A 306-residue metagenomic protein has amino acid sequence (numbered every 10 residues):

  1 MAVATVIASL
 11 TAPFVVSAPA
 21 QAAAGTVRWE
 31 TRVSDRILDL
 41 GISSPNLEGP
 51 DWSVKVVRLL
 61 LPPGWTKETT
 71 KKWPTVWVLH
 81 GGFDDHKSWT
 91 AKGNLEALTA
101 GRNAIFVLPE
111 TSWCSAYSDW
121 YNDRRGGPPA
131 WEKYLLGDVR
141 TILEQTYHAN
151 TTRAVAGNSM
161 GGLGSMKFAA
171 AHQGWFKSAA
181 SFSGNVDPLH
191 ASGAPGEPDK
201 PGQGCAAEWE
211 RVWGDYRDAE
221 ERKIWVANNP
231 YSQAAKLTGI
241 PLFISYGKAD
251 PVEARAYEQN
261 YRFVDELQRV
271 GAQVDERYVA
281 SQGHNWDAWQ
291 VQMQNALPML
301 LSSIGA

Functional and structural regions predicted by a protein language model:
M1-A2, W289: Generic alpha-helix initiation/capping and coil-helix boundary signal
V3-P13: Bacterial N-terminal signal peptides
A12, P19-A306: Non-catalytic cap/lid and distal C-terminal segments of serine-dependent acyl enzymes
